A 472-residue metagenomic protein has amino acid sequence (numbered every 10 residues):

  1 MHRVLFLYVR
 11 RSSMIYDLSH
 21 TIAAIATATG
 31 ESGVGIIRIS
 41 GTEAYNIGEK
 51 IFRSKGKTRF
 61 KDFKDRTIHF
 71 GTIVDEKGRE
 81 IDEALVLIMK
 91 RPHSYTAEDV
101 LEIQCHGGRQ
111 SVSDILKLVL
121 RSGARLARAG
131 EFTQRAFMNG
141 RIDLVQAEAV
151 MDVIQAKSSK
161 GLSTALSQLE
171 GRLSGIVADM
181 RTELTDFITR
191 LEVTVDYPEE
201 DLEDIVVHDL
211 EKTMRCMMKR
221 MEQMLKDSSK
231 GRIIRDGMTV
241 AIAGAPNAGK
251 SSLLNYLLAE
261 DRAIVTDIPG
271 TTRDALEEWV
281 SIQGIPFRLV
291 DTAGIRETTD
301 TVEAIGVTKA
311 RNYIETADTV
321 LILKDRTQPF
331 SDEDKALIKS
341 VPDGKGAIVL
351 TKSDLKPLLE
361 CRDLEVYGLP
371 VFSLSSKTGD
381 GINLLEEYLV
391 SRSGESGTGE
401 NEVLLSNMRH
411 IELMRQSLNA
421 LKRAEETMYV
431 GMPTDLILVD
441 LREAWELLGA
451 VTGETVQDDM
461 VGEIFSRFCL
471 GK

Functional and structural regions predicted by a protein language model:
H2-V4, R10-S163, S167, G171 (+1 more regions): A glycine-rich (often HGG/GG-containing) alpha/beta subdomain
L18-I25, T29, S159-I282, T298-D300 (+1 more regions): C-terminal-of-GTPase-core extension/linker across diverse P-loop GTPases
G71-E80, V86-I88, T271-T298: Switch I (G2) and immediately adjacent beta-strands of P-loop GTPase domains
G107, L257, T292, K324-T327: Glycine-rich, N-terminal phosphate-binding loop of Rossmann-like dinucleotide-binding domains
I285-F287, D318-T319, K345-G346: Loop/turn-to-beta-strand initiation segments
L289, L323, V349: Generic enzyme active-site microenvironment
I305-R326: Inter-motif core of Ras-like GTPase G domains
